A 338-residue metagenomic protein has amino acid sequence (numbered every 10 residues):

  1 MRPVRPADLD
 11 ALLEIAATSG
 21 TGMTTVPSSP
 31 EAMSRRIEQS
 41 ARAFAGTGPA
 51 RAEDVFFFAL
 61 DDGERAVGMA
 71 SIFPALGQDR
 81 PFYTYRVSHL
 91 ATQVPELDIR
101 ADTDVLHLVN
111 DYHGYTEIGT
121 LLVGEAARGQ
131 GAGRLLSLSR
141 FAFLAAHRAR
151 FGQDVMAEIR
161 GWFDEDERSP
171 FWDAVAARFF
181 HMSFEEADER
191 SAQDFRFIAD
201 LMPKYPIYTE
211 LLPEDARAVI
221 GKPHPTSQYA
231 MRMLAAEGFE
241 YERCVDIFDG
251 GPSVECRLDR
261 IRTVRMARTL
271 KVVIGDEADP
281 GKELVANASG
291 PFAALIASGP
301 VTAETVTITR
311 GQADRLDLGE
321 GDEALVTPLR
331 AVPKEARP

Functional and structural regions predicted by a protein language model:
M1-L12, T25: A short beta-loop-alpha structural element at the N-terminal edge of CoA-dependent acyl/N-acetyltransferase catalytic
E14-P30, S40, T47-G48: Helix-loop element at the rim of GNAT/NAT acetyltransferase active sites that forms part of the acceptor-substrate
E38-F58: A short helix-loop-beta-strand connector motif used in the catalytic cores of GNAT acetyltransferases and, in some
A59, R65-P74, E117: Conserved beta-strand in the GNAT
P74-T120, F184-A192, R196, M202: Conserved acyl-donor/pantetheine-binding loop and adjacent beta-alpha core of acyl/acetyltransferases and related
A101, T120-V123, R128-L144: Conserved acetyl-CoA-binding loop-helix of GNAT-fold acetyltransferases
Y112-L121, F141-R160, P170, A218-G221: Conserved GNAT acetyl-CoA-binding A-motif
A297-D322: Short beta-strand-centered segments at strand-helix junctions
